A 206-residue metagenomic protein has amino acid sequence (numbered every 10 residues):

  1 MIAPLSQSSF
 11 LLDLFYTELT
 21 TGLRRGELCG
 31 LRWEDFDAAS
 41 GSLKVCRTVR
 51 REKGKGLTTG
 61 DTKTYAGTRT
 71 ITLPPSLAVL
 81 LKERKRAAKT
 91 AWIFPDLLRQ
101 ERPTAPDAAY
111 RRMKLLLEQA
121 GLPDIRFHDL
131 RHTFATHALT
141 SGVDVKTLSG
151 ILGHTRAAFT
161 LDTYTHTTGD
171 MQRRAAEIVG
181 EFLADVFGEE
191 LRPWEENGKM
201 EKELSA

Functional and structural regions predicted by a protein language model:
M1-L31, A39, R50, A66-T68 (+3 more regions): Basic, Lys/Arg- and aromatic-enriched nucleic-acid-binding interface segment
P4-S6, T58-T68, D96-A105, G121-D129 (+1 more regions): Short, contiguous acidic/charged loop-to-helix segments that flank catalytic cores in large enzymes
S9, Y16, T20-E27, A108 (+5 more regions): C-terminal catalytic core of tyrosine-transesterase DNA break-rejoin enzymes
S40, R51-T70, P75-L77, Q100 (+3 more regions): C-terminal secondary-structure termini that scaffold catalytic or DNA-interacting sites
S40, T48-E52, P74-P123, A206: Active-site/catalytic core of tyrosine-dependent DNA strand-transfer enzymes
